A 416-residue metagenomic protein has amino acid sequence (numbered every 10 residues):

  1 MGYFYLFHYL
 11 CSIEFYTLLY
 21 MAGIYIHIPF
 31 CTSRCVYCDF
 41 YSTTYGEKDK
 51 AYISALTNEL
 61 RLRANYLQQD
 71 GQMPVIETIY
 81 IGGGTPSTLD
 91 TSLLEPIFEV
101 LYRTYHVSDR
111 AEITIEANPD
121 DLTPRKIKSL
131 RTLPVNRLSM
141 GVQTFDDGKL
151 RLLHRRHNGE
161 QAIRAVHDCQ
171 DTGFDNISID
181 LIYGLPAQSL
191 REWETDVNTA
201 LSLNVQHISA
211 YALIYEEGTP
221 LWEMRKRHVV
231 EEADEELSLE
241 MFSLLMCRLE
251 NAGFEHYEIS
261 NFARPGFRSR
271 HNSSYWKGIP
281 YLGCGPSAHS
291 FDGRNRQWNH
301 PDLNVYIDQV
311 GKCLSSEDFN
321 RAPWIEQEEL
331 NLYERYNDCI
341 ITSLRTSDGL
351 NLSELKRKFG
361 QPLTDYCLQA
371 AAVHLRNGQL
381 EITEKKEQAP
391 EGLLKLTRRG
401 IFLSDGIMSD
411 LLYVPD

Functional and structural regions predicted by a protein language model:
G2-L18: Hydrophobic alpha-helical signal peptides and transmembrane signal-/tail-anchor segments that drive secretory-pathway
L19-M21, S42-Q69, P74-Q361: C-terminal scaffold of the Radical SAM
M21-I28: Immediate flanking context of iron-sulfur cluster ligation sites
P29-F40: Local cysteine-cluster metal-coordination motifs and their immediate loop/turn environment, predominantly Fe-S cluster
Q361-L375: Short amphipathic alpha-helical interaction segments
R376-E387: A short, conserved structural fragment
Q388-T397: Minor-groove-contacting beta-hairpin "wing" of winged helix-turn-helix DNA-binding domains
R399-D416: Short, amphipathic alpha-helical interaction segments positioned at domain boundaries
